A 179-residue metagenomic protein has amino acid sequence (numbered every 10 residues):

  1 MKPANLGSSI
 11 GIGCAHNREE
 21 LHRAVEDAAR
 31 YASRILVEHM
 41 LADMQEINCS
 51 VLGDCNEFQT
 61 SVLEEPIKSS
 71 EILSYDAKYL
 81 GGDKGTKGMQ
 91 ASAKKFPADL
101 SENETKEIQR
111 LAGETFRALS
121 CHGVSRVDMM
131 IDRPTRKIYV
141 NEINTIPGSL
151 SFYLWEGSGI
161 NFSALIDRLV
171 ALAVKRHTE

Functional and structural regions predicted by a protein language model:
M1-H16, A24: Phosphate/diphosphate-binding glycine-rich loops and adjacent basic-rich segments that engage nucleotide
P3, I67, Y79, N144-P147: Short, small-residue-rich loop/turn micro-motifs
P3-A4, H39-L41, F116-S120: Short Gly/Pro-enriched turn/cap motifs at secondary-structure boundaries
G7, C55, I67-S70, R133 (+1 more regions): Feature marks short, surface-exposed loop/turn motifs that line or immediately flank catalytic pockets and channel
H16-K95, D99-N103, I138: Phosphate-binding site of ATP-dependent enzymes
D99-E179: ATP-dependent carboxylate activation and anion-phosphoryl transfer catalytic cores that bind Mg-ATP to form
